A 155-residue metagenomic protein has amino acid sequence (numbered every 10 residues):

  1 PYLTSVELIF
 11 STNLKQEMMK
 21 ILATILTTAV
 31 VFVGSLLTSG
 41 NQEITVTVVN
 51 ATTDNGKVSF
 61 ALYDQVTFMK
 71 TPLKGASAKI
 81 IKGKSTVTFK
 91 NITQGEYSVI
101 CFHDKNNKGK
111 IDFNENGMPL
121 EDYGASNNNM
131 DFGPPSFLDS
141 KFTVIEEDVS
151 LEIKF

Functional and structural regions predicted by a protein language model:
P1-E43: Bacterial Sec-dependent N-terminal signal peptides
Q42-T52, I153: A short, amphipathic beta-strand motif
T53-T67: Short, ordered, surface-exposed loop/turn motifs in non-cytosolic proteins
G83, T88, I92-E96: A glycine-anchored, Pro-Gly-centered beta-turn/N-cap motif
Y97-C101: A short tyrosine-centered beta-strand micro-motif
N106-F113: Acidic, glycine-anchored loop motifs typical of Ca2+
L120-F155: Extracellular beta-sheet/turn segments enriched in Thr/Pro/Gly and aliphatic residues
